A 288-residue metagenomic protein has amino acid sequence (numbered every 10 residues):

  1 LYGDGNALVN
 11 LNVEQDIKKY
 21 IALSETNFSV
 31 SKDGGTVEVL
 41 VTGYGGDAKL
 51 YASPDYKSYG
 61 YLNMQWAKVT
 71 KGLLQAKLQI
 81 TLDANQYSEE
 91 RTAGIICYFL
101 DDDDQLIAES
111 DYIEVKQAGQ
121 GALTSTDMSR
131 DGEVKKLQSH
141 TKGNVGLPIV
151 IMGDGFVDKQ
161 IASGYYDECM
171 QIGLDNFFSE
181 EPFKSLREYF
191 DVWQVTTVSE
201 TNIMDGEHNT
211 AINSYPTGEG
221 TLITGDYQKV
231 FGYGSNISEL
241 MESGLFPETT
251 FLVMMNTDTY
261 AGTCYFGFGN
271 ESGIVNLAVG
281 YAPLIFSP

Functional and structural regions predicted by a protein language model:
L1-D4, L78, E89-D101: A short beta-strand micro-motif common to beta-rich folds, especially ectodomain repeats
G5-D16, L106-Q120: C-terminal edge beta-strand
K18-V41: Beta-sheet-dominated interaction scaffolds and their linkers
Y20-L23, G45-Q79: Surface-exposed binding patches on compact interaction domains or structured appendages
D33-V39, A76, Q86-I95: Short, solvent-exposed loop/turn segments enriched in Ser/Thr/Gly
G121-F246: Propeptide-to-catalytic entry region of secreted or membrane-anchored zinc metalloproteases
Q160-C169, G269-S287: Short pre-active-site segment immediately N-terminal to the catalytic Zn-binding motif
I203-M204, G234-E248, M255-I274: Catalytic zinc-binding patch centered on the HExxH motif and its immediate surroundings that defines zinc-dependent
